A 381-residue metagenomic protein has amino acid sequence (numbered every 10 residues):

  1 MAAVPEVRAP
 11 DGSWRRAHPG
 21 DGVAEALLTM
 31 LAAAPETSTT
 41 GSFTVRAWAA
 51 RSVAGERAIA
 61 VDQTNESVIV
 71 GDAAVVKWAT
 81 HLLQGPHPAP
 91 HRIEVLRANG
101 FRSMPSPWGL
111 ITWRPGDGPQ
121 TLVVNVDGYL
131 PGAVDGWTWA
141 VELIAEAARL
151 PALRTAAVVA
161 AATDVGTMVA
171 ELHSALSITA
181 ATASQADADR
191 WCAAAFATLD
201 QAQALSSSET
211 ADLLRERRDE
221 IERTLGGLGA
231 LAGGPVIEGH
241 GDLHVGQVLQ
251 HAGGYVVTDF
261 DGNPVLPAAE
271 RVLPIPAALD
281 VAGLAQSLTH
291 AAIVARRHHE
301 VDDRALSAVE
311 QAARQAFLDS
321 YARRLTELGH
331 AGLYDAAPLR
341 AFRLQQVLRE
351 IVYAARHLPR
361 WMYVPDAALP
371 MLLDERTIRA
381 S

Functional and structural regions predicted by a protein language model:
M1-D200, G253-G254, L266-D303: Conserved ATP-binding subdomain of kinase catalytic cores across diverse folds
W48-A54, Q201-E238: An alpha-helical support segment within catalytic cores of ATP-dependent transferases
A160-A162, A186, G329-F342: All-alpha amphipathic helical-bundle segments outside canonical DNA-binding/catalytic cores that form hydrophobic
E238, V256-D259: Pre-DFG segment of protein kinase catalytic domains
D242, Q247: Conserved catalytic-loop position in the HRD/HxD motif
Y255, G262-L325, L344-W361: Active-site activation/catalytic loop segments of kinase-like enzymes and analogous catalytic loops in related
L373-S381: Actinobacteria-biased recognition of intrinsically disordered, low-complexity terminal regions
